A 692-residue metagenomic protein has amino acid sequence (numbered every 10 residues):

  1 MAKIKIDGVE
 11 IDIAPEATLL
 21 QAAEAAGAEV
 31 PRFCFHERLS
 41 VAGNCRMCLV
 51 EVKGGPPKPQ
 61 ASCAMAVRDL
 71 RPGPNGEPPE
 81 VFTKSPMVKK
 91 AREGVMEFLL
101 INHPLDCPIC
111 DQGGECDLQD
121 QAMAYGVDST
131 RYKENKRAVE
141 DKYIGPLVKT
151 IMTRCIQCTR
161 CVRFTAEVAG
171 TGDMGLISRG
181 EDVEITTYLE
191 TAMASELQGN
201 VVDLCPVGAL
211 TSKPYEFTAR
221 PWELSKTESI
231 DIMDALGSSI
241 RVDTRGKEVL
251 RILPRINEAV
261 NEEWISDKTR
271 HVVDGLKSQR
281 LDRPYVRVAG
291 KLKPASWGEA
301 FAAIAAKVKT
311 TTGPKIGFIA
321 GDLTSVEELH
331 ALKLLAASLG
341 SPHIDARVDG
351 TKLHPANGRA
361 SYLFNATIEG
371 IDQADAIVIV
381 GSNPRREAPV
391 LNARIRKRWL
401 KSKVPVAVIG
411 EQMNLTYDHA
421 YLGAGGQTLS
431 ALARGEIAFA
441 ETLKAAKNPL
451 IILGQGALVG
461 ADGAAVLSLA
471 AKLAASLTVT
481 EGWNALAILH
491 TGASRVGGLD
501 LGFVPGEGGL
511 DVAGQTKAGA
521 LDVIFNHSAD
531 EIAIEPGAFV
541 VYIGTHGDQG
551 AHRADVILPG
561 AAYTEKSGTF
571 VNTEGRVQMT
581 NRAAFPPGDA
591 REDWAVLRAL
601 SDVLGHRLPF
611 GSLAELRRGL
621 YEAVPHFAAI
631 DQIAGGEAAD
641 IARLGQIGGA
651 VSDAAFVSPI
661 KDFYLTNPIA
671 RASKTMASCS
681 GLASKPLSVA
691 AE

Functional and structural regions predicted by a protein language model:
M1-E16, E24, R32, H36 (+5 more regions): N-terminal export/assembly segments and adjacent metallocofactor-ligating motifs of anaerobic energy-metabolism
F35-N44, A66, R179: Short, glycine-/polar-rich solvent-exposed loops and beta-turns at beta-strand/coil boundaries
V41-R46, L236-S238: Short, basic and Ser/Thr-rich N-terminal targeting/leader segments
C45-V67: N-terminal single-stranded DNA-binding subdomain of primase/primase-helicase replication proteins
V67-F82, S476-W483: Intrinsically disordered, low-complexity coil segments
V348-G635, L687-E692: Non-catalytic alpha/beta scaffold blocks inside enzyme catalytic domains
R617-E692: Long, low-complexity segments enriched in small/aliphatic residues
